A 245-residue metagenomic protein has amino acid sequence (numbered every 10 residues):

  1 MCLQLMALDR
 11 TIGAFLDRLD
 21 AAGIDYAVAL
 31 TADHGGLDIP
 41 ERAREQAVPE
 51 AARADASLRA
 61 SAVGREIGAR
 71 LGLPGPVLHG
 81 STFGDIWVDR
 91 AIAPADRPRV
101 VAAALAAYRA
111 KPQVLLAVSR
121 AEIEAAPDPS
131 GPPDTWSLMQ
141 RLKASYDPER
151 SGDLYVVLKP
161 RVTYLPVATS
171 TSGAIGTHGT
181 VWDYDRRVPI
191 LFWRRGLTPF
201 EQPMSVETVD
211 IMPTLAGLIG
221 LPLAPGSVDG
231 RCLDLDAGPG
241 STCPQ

Functional and structural regions predicted by a protein language model:
M1-M6: The substrate-binding groove and active-site-proximal loops of carbohydrate-active enzymes, especially glycoside
A7, T11, D210: Charged catalytic carboxylate motif
R10-V167: Secreted, luminal/periplasmic, and some membrane-associated catalytic domains that remodel anionic oxygen-ester
G13, G35-L37, G152, G176 (+3 more regions): Glycine-centered flexibility sites
E45, R53-V101, A174-I219, D234-P244: Substrate-binding rim/cap in mid-to-C-terminal beta-strand-loop elements of soluble/periplasmic
T163, V167-G179: Segments forming glycine/polar-rich beta-alpha architectures that bind adenosine-containing cofactors
L221-P225: Active-site and glycan-interaction determinants of carbohydrate-active enzymes
S227-L235: Short linear loop/turn motifs
